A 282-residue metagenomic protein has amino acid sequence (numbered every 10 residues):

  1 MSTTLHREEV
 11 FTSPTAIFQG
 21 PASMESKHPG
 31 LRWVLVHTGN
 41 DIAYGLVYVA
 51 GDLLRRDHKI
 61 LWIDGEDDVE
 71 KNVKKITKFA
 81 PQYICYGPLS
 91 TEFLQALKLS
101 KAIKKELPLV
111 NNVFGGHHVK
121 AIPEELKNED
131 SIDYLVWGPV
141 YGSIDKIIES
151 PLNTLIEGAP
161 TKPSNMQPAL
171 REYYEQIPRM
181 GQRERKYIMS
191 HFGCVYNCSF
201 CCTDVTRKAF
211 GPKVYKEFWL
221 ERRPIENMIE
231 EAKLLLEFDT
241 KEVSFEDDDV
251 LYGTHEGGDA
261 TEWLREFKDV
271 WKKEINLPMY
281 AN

Functional and structural regions predicted by a protein language model:
M1-V36, L54-D57, W62, V69-Q82 (+1 more regions): Radical SAM enzyme core and accessory elements
T3-P29, E149-H191: N-terminal [4Fe-4S]-dependent radical SAM core
H37-N40, S90, F192, D249: Residue-level signal for short, function-critical loop segments
T38-G39, V49-L53, L61-Q167: Glycine-rich beta-alpha loop elements in corrinoid/cobalamin-binding modules across cobalamin-dependent enzymes
D41-Y48, N227, W263: Conserved alpha-helical elements of sugar-nucleotide-dependent glycosyltransferases
D52-R56, A102, E106, E129-S131 (+2 more regions): Alpha-helical structural signal in soluble globular domains
R171-N282: Radical SAM [4Fe-4S] cluster-binding motif and immediate context
